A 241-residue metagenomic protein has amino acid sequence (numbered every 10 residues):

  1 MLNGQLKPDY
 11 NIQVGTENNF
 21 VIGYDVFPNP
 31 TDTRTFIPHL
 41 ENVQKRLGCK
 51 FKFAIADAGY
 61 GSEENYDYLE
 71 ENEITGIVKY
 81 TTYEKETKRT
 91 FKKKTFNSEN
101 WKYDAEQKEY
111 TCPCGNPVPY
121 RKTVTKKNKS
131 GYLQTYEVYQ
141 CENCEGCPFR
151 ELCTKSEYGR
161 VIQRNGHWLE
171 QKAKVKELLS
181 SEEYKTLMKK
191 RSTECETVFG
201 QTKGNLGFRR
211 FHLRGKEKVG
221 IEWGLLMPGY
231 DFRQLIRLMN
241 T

Functional and structural regions predicted by a protein language model:
M1-T241: Anion-binding and metal-coordination hotspots
